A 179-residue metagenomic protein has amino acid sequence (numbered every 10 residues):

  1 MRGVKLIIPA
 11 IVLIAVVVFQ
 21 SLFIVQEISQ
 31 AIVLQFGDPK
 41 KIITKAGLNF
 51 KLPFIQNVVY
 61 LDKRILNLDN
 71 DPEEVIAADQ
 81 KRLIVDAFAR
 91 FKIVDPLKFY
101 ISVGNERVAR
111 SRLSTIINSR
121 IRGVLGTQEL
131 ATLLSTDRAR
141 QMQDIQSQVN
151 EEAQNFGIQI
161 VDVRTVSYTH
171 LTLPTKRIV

Functional and structural regions predicted by a protein language model:
R2-L22: Single-pass alpha-helical transmembrane signal-anchor segments
A15, V103, R107, A131-S135 (+1 more regions): Active-site oxyanion-binding pockets that recognize sulfate/phosphate
F19, R122, N150-Q154, P174: Signal for well-folded cores of large energy- and translation-related assemblies
F19-G126, M142: Hydrophobic membrane-anchoring helix/hairpin
G126, L133-V161: Soluble extracytoplasmic domains of inner/organellar membrane proteins
T169-T175: Conserved small/polar residues in nucleotide/adenosyl-binding loops
